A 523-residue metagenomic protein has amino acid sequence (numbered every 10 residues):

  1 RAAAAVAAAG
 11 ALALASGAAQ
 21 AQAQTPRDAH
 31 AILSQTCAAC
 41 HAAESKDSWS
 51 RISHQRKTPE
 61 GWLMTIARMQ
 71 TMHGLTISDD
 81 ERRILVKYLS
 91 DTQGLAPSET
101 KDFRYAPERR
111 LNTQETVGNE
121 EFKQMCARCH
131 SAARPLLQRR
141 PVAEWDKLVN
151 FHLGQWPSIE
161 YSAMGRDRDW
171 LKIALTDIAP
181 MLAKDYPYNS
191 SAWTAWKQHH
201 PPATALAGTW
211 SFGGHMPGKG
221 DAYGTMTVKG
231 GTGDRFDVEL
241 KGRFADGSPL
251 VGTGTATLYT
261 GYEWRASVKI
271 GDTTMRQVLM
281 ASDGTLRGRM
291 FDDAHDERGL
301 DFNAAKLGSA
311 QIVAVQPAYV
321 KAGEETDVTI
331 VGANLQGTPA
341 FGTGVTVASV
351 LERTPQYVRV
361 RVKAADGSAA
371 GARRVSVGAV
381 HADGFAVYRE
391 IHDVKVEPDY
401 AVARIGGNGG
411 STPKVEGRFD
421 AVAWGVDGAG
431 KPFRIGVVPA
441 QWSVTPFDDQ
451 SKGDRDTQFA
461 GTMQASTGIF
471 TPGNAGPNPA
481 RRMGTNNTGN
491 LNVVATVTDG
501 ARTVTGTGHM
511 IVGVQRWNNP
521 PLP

Functional and structural regions predicted by a protein language model:
A19-L33, H73-G74, A96-E120, Q198-H199: Electrostatic cytochrome c docking/interface patches
L33-E44, L85, F122-R134, I178: The canonical Cys-X-X-Cys-His
E44-M72, S131-W156: Gly/Gly-Pro-rich "capping" loops immediately C-terminal to redox-active cysteine motifs in periplasmic/lumenal
G74-P107, P157-K197, A495: C-terminal capping alpha-helices of c-type cytochrome domains
H130, K197-M290, R298: Central antiparallel beta-sheet cores of small beta-barrel/beta-sandwich binding domains
S191, A195-Q198, M280-V313, G508-R516: Edge beta-strand at a domain terminus
K306-T338, V380-F433: Beta-strand/beta-sandwich contexts
A322-A379, G436-V438, D449-G453, T457-A460 (+2 more regions): Immunoglobulin-like IPT/TIG beta-sandwich domains and homologous Ig-like subdomains
